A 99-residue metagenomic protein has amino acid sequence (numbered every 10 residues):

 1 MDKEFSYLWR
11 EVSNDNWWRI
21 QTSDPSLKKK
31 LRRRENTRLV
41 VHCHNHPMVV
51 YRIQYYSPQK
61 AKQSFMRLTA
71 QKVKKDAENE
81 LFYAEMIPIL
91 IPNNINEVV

Functional and structural regions predicted by a protein language model:
D2-K62: Compact, well-ordered interaction domains used in eukaryotic information-processing assemblies
Q63-V99: Basic DNA-binding region of bZIP-type proteins
